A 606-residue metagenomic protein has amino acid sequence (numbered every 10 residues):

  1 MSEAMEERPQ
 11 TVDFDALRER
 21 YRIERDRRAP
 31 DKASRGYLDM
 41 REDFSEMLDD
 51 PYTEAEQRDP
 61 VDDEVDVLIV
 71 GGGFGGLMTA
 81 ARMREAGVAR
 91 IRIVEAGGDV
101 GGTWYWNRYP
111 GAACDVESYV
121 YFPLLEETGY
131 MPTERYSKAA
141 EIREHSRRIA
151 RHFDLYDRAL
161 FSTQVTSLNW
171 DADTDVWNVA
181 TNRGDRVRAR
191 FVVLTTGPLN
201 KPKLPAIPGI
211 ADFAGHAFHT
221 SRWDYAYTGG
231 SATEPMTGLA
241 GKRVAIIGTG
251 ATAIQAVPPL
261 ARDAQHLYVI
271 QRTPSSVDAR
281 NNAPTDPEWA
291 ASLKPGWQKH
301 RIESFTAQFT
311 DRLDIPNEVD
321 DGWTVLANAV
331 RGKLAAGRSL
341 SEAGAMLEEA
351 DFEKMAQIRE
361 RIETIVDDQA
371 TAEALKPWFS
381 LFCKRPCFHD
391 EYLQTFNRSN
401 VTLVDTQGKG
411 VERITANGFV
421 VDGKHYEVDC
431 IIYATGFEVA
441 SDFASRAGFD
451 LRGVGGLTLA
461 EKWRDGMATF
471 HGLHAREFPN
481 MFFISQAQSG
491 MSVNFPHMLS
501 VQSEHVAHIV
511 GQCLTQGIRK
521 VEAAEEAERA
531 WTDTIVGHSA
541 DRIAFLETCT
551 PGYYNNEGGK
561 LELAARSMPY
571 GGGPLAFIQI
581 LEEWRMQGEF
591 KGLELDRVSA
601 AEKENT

Functional and structural regions predicted by a protein language model:
S2-V67, R84-A211, A226, M236-G241 (+2 more regions): N-terminal FAD-binding dinucleotide-binding subdomain shared by FAD-dependent oxidases/monooxygenases
G71-G75, T249-G250: Glycine-rich Rossmann-fold phosphate-binding loop(s) that bind the pyrophosphate of adenine dinucleotide cofactors
L77, I254: Residues forming the Rossmann-fold NAD(P)(H) cofactor-binding site
M83, P259-L260: Aromatic pocket-lining residues of Rossmann-like dinucleotide-binding sites
A217: Conserved active-site neighborhood of enzyme catalytic/cofactor-binding cores
G230-S231: Acidic/histidine-rich helix-loop elements that form or flank divalent-metal/phosphate-binding sites at the catalytic
V244: Conserved class I S-adenosyl-L-methionine
